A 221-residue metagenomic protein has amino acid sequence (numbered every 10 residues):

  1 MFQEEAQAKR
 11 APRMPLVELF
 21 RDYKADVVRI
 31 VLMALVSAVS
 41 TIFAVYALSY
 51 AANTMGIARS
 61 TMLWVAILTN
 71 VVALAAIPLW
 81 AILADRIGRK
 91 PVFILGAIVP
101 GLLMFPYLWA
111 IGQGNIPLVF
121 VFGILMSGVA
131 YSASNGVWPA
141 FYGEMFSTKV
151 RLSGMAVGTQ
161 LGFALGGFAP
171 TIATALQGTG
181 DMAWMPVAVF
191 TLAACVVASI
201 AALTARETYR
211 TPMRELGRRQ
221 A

Functional and structural regions predicted by a protein language model:
K24-A73, G166-P170: Extracytoplasmic gate region of multi-pass secondary transporters
A52, L83-A84, A173-D181: Interfacial helix-cap and linker-helix signal at transmembrane-aqueous boundaries of multi-pass secondary transporters
R86-A97: Cytoplasmic membrane-interface "Motif A"-like loop-to-helix N-cap segments of 12-TM Major Facilitator Superfamily
I98-G114: C-terminal ends and interior cores of transmembrane alpha-helices in multi-pass membrane transporters/permeases
P117-A133: Hydrophobic core of transmembrane alpha-helices in multi-pass small-molecule transporters, especially MFS/SLC-type
F141, A193-R219: Multi-pass alpha-helical transporter architecture, strongest for 12-TM Major Facilitator/SLC carriers used
T148-G178: A late C-terminal transmembrane helix in Major Facilitator Superfamily
A175-A193: A membrane-interface helix-boundary motif in multi-pass transporters
